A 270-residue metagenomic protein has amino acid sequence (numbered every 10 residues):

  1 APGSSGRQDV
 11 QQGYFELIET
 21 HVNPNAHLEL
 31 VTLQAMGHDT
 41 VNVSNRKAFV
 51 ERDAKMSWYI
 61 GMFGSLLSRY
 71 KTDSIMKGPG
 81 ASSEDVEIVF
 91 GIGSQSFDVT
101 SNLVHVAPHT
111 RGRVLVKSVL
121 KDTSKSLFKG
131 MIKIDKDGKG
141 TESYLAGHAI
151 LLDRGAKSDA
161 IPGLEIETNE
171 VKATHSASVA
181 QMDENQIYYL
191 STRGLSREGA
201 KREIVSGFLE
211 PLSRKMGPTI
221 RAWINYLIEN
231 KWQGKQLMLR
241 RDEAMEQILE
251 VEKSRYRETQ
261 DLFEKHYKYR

Functional and structural regions predicted by a protein language model:
A1-Y188, T192-L195, L209-R270: Conserved beta-strand/loop scaffold segments within soluble protein domains that form the structured core and edges
